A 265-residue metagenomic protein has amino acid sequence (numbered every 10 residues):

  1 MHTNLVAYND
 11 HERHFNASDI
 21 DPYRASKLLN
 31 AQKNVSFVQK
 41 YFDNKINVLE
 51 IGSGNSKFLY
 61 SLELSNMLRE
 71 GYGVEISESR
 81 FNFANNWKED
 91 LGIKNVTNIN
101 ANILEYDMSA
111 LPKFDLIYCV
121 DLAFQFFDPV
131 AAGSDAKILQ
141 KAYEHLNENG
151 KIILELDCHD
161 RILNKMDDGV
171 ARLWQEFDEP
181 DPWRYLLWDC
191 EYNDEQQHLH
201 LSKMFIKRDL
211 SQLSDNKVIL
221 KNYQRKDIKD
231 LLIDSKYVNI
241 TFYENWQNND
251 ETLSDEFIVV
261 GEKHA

Functional and structural regions predicted by a protein language model:
M1-D43: Conserved class I S-adenosyl-L-methionine
N55-M67: Conserved SAM-binding loop of SAM-dependent methyltransferases across substrates and taxa, primarily the Class I
E70-E75: Conserved SAM-binding motif I beta-strand of class I
S77-S79: Conserved SAM/SAH-binding beta-strand->alpha-helix loop
A84-N85: Conserved SAM-binding loop
M108-I117: A short acidic, Gly/Pro-enriched loop at the edge of an enzyme's catalytic core that lines a small-molecule cofactor
S134-E148: A short glycine-rich, Lys/Arg-flanked "PGG" loop and its adjoining helix->strand segment in the class I
I153-D227: SAM-dependent methyltransferase
